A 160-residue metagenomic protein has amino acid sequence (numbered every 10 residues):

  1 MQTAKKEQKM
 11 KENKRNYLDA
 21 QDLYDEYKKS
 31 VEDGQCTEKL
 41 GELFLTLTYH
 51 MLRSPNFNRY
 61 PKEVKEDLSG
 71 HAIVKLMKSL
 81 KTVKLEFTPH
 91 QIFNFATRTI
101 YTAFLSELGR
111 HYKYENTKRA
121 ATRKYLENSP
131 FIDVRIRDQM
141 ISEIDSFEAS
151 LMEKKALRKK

Functional and structural regions predicted by a protein language model:
M1-D67, E127-K160: Extreme N-terminal regulatory/targeting segments of RNA polymerase sigma factors
M10, A103, K118, R123-K124 (+1 more regions): Intrinsically disordered, low-complexity segments enriched in polar/charged small residues
D25-K28, I73, M77-K81: Regular secondary-structure segments
L40, F44-T48, L68, A72 (+4 more regions): Residue-level preference for hydrophobic side chains embedded in well-ordered alpha helices
H50, Y101-T117, F131-V134: Arg/Lys-rich amphipathic alpha helix in sigma70-family domain 2
P55-V64, L76-T99, R110-E115: Short alpha-helix-to-loop micro-motif enriched in aromatics/charged/Gly
H71-V74, A121: Short, conserved phosphate-binding/catalytic loop or strand-edge motifs used in phosphoryl-/nucleotidyl-transfer
H111, E115-T117, A121, Y125 (+1 more regions): Polyanion-binding surfaces on beta-sheet-dominated domains and ring/shell assemblies
